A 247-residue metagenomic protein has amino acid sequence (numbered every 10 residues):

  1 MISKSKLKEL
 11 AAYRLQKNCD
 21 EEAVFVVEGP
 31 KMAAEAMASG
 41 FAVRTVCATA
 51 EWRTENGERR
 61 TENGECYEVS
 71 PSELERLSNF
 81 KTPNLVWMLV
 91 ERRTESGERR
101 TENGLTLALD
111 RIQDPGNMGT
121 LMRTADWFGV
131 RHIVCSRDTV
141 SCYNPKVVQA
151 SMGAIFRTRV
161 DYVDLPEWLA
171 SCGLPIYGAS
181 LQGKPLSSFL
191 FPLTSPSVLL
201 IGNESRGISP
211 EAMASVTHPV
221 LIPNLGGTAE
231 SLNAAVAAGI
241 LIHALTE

Functional and structural regions predicted by a protein language model:
M1-W52, T139-V140: Boundary-proximal intrinsically disordered activation/regulatory segments immediately upstream of a helical core
G29, Q113-L121, E230-A235: Amphipathic alpha-helical repeat scaffolds
E51-E65, R93-N103, S187-P196: Short, basic, low-complexity termini and linkers enriched in Ser/Thr/Gly/Pro that act as targeting/leader peptides
C66-E91: Glycine/small-residue-rich loop that forms an oxyanion/phosphate-binding "nest" at active or ligand-binding sites
V69-S70, D110, S136-R137, R159 (+1 more regions): Short beta->alpha connector loops at strand-helix junctions that form conserved, small/polar/Pro-enriched
M88, D126-F128, T139-F156, P210-E247: Structured adenosyl-cofactor binding patch, chiefly the S-adenosyl-L-methionine
G97, E102-G183, S188: RNA substrate-binding interface of SAM-dependent RNA methyltransferases
G178-A229: Active-site/ligand-binding-proximal alpha/beta "capping" segment
